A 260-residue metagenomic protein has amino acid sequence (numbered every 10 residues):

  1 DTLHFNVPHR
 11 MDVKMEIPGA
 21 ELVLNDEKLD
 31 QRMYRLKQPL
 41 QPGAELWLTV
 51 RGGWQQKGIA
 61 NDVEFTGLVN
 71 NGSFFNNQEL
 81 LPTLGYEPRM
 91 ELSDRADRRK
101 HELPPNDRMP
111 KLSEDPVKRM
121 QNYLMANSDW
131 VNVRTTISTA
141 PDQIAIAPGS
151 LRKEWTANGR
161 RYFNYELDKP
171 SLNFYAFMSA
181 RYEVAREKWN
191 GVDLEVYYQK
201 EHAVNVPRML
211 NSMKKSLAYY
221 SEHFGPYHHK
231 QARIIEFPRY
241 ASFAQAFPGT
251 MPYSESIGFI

Functional and structural regions predicted by a protein language model:
D1, K14, A147-P148, I257-I260: Short, intrinsically disordered, charge-balanced linker/junction segments flanking boundaries in proteins
T2-L22, S138: Solvent-exposed beta-hairpin/edge-strand motifs
L24-E27: Short beta-strand segments within Ig-like beta-sandwich modules, predominantly Fibronectin type-III
D30-Y34, L46: Short strand-edge motifs at loop-to-beta-strand transitions and within beta-strands of extracellular beta-rich domains
R35-Q38, Y165: Exposed aromatic-hydrophobic patches
Q41-V50: Short Pro-Gly-centered flexible turn/kink motifs
T49-Y175, S179: Extended, low-hydrophobicity, Ser/Thr/Pro/Gly-biased non-transmembrane segments
T135, N164, R181-I260: Juxtacatalytic substrate-recognition/specificity segment
